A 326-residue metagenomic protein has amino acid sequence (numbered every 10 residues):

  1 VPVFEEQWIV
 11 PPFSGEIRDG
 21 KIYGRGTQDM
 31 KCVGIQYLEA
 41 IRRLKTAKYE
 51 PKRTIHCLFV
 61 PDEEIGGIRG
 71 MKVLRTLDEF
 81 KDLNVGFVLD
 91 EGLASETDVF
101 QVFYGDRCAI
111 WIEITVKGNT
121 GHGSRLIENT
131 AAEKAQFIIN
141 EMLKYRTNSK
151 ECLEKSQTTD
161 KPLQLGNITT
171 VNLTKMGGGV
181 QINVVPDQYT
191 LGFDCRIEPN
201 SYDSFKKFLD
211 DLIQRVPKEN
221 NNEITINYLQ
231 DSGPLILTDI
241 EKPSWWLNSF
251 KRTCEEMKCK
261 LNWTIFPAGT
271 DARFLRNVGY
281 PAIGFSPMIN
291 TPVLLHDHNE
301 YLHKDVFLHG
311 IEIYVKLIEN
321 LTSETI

Functional and structural regions predicted by a protein language model:
V1-R25, T46-P51: Acidic/His- and Gly-rich active-site-bordering loop/insert found across diverse amide/peptide-bond hydrolases
E5-Q7, Y49-E50, F103-A109, L165 (+2 more regions): Short glycine/proline-enriched loop/turn "hinge" motifs that connect secondary-structure elements and lie
E16, T115, E256-E324: Zn-dependent metallopeptidase/amidohydrolase metal-coordination segment
Q28-G105, I326: Acidic/histidine-rich catalytic neighborhood of metal-dependent amide-processing enzymes
D78-K81, G92-S95, Y104, G123-M176 (+2 more regions): Acidic-enriched catalytic cores of C-N bond-cleaving enzymes acting on peptides and small amides
V116, C195-I197: Hydrophobic beta-strand positions in extracellular immunoglobulin-like domains
I139-T147, G179, T238-I283: Active-site-adjacent substrate-binding region of metalloamidase/peptidase-like peptide-processing proteins
T158-P162, I197, I224-P243, I265-P267 (+1 more regions): A short beta-alpha structural unit
